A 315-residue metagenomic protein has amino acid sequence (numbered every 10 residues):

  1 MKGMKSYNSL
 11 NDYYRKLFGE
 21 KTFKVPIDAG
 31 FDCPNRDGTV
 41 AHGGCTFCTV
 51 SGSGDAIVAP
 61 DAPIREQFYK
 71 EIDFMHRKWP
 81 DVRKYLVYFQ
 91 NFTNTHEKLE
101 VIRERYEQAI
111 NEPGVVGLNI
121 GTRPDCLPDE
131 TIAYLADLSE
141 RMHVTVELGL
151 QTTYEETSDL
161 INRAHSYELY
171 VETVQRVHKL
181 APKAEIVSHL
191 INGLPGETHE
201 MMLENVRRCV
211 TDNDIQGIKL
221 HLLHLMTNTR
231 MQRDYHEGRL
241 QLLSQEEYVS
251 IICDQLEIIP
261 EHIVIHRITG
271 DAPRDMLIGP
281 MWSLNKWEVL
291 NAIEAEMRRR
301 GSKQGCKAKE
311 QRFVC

Functional and structural regions predicted by a protein language model:
M1-I64, Y69-L86: N-terminal [4Fe-4S]-dependent radical SAM core
K2-D12, K21-F23, G217, H224-C315: Auxiliary Fe-S-binding modules of radical SAM enzymes
F23-I27, Y85-V87, L118-I120, V144-L148 (+3 more regions): Hydrophobic faces of well-ordered beta-strands that scaffold small-molecule active sites in alpha/beta enzyme cores
C45, Q108-V115, E204-K219, V289-Q304: Structural recognition of alpha->loop->beta junctions
D55-A62, N91-E104, L118-A181, N192-N213 (+1 more regions): Conserved non-cysteine loop/helix-boundary elements of the Radical SAM core domain that shape
K70-E112, G117: A contiguous, low-structure linker/loop signature
K78-K84, R141-M142, P182-A184: Short helix-terminating capping/connector loops at secondary-structure junctions
E112-V115, R176-I186, D212-N213, I251-V264: A structural motif corresponding to the C-terminal end of an alpha-helix and its immediate exit/capping segment
